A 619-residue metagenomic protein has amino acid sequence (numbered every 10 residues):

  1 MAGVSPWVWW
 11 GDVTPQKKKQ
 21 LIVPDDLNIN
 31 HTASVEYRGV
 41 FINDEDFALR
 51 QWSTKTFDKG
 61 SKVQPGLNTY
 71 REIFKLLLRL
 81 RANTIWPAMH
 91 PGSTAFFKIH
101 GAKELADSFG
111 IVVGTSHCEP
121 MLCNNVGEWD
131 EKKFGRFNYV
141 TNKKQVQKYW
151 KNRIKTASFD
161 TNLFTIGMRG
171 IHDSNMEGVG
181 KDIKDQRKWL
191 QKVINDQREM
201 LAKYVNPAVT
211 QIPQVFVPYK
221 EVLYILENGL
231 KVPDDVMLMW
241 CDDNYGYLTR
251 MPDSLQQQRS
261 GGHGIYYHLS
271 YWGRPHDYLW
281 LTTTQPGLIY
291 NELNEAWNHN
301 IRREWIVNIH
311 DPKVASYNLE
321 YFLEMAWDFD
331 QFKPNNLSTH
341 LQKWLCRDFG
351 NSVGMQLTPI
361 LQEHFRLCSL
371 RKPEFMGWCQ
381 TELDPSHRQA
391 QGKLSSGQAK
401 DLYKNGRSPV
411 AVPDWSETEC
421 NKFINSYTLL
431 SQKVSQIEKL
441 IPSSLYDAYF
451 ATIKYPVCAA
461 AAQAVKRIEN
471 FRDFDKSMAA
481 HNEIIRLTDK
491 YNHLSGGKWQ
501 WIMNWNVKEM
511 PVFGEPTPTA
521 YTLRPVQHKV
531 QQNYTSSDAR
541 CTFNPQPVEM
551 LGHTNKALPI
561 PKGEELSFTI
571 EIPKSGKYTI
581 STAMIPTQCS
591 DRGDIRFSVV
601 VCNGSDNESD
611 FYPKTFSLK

Functional and structural regions predicted by a protein language model:
M1-V140, S158, V215-P218, E227-Y247 (+3 more regions): Feature activates predominantly on carbohydrate-active enzymes
G3, A88, V112-M168, A202 (+7 more regions): Hydrophobic targeting/anchoring helices
G3-V4, C118, Q285-F365: Substrate-binding cleft of secreted/luminal carbohydrate-active enzymes
T14-P24, I29, F97-K98, L105-S108 (+3 more regions): Gly/Pro-rich turn-and-neighbor structural signature
K17, L341-P511, E564-L566, M584: C-terminal non-catalytic alpha-helical accessory regions
V63, R136-K143, G180-R187, I225 (+6 more regions): Hydrophobic alpha-helical scaffolding
M237-N298, G397-Q398, L402-T428, Y449-Q463 (+1 more regions): Active-site core of glycosidic bond-cleaving carbohydrate-active enzymes
W501, W505-K619: Extracytoplasmic
